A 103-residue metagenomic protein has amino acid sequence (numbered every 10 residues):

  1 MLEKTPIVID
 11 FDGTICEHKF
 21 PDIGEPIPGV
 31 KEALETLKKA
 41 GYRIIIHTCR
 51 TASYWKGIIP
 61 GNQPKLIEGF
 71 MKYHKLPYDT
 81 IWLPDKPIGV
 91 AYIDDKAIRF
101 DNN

Functional and structural regions predicted by a protein language model:
M1-N103: HAD-like aspartate-dependent phosphatase fold
